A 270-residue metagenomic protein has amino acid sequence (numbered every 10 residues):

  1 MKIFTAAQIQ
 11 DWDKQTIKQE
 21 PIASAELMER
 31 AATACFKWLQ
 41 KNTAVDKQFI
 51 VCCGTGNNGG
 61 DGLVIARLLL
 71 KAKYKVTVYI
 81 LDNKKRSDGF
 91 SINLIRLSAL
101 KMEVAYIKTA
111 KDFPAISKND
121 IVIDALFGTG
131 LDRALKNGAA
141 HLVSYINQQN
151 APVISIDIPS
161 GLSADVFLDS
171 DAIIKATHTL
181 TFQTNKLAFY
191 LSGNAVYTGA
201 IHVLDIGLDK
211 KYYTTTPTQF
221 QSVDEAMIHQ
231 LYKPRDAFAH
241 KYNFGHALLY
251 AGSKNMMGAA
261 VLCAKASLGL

Functional and structural regions predicted by a protein language model:
M1-L81, H178, Y190-L270: Small-residue (G/A/S/T)-rich helix-start motifs and N-terminal tracts that mark the onset
I9-Q10, R86, S160-A164, F182-L187 (+1 more regions): Short amphipathic alpha-helical surface micro-motifs
S24, S87, S91, S98 (+9 more regions): Generic serine detector
F36-L126, A134-I156: Nucleotide and nucleotide-moiety/phosphate-recognizing core
M102-T109, K136, G161-A164, I228-K233: Short gly/ser/thr-rich secondary-structure transition/capping motifs
D120-I121, L126-T218: Internal gly/pro-rich beta-alpha loop/helix module that stabilizes soluble enzyme cofactors or their anionic handles
